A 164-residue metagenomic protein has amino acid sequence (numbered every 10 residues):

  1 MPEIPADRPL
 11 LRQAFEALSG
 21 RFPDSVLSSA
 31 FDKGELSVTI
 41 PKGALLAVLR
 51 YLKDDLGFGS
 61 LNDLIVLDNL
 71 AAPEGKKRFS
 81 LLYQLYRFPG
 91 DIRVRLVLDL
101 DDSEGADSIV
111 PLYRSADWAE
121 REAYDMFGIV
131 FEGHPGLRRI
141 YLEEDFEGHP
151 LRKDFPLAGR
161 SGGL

Functional and structural regions predicted by a protein language model:
M1-L164: Terminal low-complexity/charged segments
